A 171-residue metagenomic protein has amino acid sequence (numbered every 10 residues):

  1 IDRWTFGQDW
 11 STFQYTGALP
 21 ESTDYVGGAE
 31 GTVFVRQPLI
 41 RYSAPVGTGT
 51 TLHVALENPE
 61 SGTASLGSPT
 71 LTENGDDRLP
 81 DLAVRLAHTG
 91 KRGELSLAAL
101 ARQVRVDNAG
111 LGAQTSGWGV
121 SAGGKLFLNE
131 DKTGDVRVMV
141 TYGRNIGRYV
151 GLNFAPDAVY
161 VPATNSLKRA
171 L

Functional and structural regions predicted by a protein language model:
I1-T63, R78-E94, L126-D131, R137 (+2 more regions): Outer membrane beta-barrel
T23-G28, A64-T72, V106-G112, V159-N165: Extracellular loop and loop/strand-boundary signature of outer-membrane beta-barrel proteins
G90-L171: Detector for outer-membrane/organellar transmembrane beta-barrel domains, recognizing the amphipathic beta-strand
